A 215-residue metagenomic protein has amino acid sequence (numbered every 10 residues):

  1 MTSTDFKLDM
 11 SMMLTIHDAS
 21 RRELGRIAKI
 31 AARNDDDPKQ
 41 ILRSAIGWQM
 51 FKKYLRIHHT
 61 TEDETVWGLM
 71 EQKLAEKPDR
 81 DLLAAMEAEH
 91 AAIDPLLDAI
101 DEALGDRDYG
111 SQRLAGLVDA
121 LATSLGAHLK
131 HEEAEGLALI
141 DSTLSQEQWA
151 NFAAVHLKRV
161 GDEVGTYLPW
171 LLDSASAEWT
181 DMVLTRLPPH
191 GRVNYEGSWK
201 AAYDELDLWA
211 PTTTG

Functional and structural regions predicted by a protein language model:
M1-G215: Small-residue-biased structural context
